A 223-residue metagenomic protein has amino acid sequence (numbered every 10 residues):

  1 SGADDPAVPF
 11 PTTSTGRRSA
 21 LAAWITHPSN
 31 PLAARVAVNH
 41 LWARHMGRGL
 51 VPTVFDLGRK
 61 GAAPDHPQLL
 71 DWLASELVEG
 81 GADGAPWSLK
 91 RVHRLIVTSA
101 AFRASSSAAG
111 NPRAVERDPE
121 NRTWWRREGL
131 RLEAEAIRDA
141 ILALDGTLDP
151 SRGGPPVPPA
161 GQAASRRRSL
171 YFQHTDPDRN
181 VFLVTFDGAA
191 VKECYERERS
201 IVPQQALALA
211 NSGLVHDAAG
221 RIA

Functional and structural regions predicted by a protein language model:
S1-R166, D176, L183, A189-R197 (+2 more regions): Primarily short, surface-exposed interaction patches in extracytoplasmic proteins
R168-L170: Non-catalytic, conformational "gating/processing" segments within enzyme and secreted inhibitor domains
